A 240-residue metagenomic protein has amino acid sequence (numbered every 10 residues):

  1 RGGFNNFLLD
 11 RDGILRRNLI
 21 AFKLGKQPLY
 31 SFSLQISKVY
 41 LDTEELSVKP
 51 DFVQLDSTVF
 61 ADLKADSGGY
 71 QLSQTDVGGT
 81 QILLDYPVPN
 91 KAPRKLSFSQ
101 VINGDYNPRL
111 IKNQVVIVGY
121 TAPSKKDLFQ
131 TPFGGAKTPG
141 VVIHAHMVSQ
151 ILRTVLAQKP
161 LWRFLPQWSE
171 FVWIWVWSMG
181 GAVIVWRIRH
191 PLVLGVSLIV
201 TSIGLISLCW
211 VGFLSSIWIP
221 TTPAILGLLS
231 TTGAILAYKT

Functional and structural regions predicted by a protein language model:
R1-M179: Flexible inter-domain connectors and hinge/loop segments
Q150-T240: Transmembrane alpha-helices and their extracellular/periplasmic helix-loop junctions in integral membrane proteins
